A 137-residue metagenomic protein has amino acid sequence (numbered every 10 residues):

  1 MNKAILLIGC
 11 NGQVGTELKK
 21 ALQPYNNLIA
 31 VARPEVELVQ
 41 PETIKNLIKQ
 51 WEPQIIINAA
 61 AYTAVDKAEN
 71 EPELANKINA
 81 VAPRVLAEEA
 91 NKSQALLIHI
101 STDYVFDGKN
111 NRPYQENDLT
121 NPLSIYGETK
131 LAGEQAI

Functional and structural regions predicted by a protein language model:
K3-A21: N-terminal Rossmann NAD(P)H-binding glycine-rich loop of SDR-like oxidoreductase domains
I8, V31, I56-A60, L97-T102 (+1 more regions): SDR active-site strand-loop-helix element
E17, A21, E89, A136: Rossmann-fold NAD(P)-dependent oxidoreductase module
P24-I29: A generic structural motif
A30-E42: Rossmann-fold cofactor-recognition segment
E42-I78, E89: NAD(P)H-binding glycine-rich loop region in Rossmannoid oxidoreductase-like domains and their noncatalytic homologs
N70, K77, V81-V85, V105-I137: Catalytic helix-loop patch of NAD(P)-dependent Rossmann-fold dehydrogenases
K92-L96: A short helix->loop->beta-strand "cap" motif at the edges of active sites that frequently abuts
